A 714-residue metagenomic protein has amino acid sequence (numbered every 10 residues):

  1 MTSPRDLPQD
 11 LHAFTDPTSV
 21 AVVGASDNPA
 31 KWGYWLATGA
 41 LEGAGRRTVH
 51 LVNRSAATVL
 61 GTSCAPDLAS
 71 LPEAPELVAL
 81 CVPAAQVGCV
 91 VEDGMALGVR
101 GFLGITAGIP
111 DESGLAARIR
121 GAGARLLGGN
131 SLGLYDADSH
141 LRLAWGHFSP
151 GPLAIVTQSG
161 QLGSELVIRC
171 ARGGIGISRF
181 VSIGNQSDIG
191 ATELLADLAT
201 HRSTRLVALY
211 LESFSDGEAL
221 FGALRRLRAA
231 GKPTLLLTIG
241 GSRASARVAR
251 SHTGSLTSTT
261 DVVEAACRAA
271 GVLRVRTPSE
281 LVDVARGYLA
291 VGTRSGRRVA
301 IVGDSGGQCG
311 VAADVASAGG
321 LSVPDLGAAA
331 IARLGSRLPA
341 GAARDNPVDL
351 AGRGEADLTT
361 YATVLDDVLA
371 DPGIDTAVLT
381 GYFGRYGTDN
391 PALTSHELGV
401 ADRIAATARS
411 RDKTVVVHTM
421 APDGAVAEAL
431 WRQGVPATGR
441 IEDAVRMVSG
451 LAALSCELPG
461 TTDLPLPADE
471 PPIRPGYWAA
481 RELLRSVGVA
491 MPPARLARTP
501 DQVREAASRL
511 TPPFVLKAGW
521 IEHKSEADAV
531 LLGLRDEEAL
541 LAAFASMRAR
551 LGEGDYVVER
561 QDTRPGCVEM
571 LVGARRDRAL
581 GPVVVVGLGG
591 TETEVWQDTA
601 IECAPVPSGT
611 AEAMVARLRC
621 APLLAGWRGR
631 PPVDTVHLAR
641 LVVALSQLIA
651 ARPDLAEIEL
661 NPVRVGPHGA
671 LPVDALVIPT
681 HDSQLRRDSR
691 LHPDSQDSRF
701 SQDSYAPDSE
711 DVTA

Functional and structural regions predicted by a protein language model:
M1-S683, Y705, E710-A714: Catalytic-core regions of core metabolic enzymes, especially those transforming organic acids/acyl-group intermediates
G573, L691-H692: Short intrinsically disordered coil segments
S683-S689, S695-S709: Ser/Thr/Pro-rich low-complexity tandem-repeat tracts
